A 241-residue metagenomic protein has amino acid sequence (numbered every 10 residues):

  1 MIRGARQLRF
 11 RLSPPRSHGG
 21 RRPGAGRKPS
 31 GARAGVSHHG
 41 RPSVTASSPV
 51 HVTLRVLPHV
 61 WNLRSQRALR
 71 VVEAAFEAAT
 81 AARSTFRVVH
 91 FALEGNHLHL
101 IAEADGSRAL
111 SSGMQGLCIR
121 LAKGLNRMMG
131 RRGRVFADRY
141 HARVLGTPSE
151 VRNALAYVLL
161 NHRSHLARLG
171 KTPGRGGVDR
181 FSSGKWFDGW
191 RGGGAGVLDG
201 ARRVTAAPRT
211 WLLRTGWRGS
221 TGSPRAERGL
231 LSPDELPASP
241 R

Functional and structural regions predicted by a protein language model:
M1-V50, L54-R55, V60-N96, E103-R241: Short Pro-Cys-Gly-centered "Cys-loop" motif that presents a nucleophilic cysteine in a tight turn
